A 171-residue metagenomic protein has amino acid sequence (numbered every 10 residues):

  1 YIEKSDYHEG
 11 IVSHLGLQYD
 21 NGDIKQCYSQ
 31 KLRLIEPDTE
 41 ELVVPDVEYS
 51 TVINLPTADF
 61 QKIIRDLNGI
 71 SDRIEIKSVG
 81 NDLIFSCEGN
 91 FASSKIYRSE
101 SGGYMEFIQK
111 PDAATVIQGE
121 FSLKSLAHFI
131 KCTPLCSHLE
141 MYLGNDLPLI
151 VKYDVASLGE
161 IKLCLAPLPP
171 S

Functional and structural regions predicted by a protein language model:
Y1-C27, Y49-S101, K110-S171: DNA polymerase processivity clamps
L17-N21, C27-V44: Conserved loop-to-helix interface motifs that mediate assembly, gating, or partner/ligand docking in ancient ring
I35-D38, S99-E106: Short acidic, glycine/tyrosine-flanked loop/strand segments centered on an H-E-D-like triad
L42, T51, M105: Flexible, active-site-adjacent loop/turn segments at secondary-structure boundaries
